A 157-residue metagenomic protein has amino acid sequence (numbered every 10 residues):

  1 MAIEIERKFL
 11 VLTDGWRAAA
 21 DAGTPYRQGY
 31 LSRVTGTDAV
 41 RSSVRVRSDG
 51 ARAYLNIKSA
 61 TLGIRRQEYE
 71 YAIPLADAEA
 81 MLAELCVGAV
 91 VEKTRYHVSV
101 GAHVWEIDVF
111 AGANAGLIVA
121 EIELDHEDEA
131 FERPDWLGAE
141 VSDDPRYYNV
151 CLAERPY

Functional and structural regions predicted by a protein language model:
M1-Y157: Phosphate-end processing signature that detects enzymes handling 5′-triphosphorylated RNA and polyphosphate
